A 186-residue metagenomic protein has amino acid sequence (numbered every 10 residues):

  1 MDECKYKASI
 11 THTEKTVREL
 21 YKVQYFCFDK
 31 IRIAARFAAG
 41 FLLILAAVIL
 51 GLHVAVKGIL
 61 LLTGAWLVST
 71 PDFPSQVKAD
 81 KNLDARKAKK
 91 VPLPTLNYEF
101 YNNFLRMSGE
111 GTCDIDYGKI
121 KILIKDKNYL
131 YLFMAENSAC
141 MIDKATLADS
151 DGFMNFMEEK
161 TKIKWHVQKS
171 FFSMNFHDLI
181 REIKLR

Functional and structural regions predicted by a protein language model:
M1, L96, Y129-F133: Short, flexible, solvent-exposed loop/turn segments with mixed acidic/basic and small polar residues
M1-G40: N-terminal membrane-targeting/pre-transmembrane regions
F37, F41, L62-W66, T70: Alpha-helical transmembrane spans of integral membrane proteins, capturing the lipid-embedded, hydrophobic core of TM
I44-L45: Alpha-helical transmembrane segments of multipass membrane proteins
L50-W66: Hydrophobic alpha-helical transmembrane segments
P71-D114: Conserved beta-hairpin
V91, F104-G152: Non-transmembrane, membrane-adjacent beta-strand/coil modules in membrane-associated proteins and peripheral
L130-R186: A membrane-cytosol interface segment of integral membrane proteins
